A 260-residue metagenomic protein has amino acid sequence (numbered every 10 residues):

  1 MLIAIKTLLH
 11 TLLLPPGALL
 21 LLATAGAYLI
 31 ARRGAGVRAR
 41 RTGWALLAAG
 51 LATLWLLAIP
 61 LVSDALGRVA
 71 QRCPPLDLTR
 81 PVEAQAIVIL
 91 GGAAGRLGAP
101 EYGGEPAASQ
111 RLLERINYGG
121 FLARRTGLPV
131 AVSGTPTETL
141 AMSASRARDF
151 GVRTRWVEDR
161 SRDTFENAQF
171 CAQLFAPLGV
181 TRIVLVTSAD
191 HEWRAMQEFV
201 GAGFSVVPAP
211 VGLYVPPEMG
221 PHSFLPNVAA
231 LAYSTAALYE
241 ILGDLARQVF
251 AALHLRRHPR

Functional and structural regions predicted by a protein language model:
M1-L9, V62, L66-A70, L238-L245 (+1 more regions): Hydrophobic alpha-helical segments of integral membrane proteins, encompassing both true transmembrane helices
M1-R32: Membrane-embedded alpha-helical segments of integral membrane proteins
T24-Y28, G43, G50: Small-residue hotspots
R32-T42: Membrane-interface helix-boundary motifs at transmembrane edges
L51, L56-A230, T235: A structural signal for short, hydrophobic/glycine-enriched beta-strand patches
D159, A232-A236, G243-A246, R257-R260: Secreted/periplasmic serine-hydrolase-like ester/acetyl group-modifying domain
P221, L225, L245-R260: Extracytoplasmic/luminal low-complexity segments enriched in Pro/Gly and acidic/polar residues that act as flexible
